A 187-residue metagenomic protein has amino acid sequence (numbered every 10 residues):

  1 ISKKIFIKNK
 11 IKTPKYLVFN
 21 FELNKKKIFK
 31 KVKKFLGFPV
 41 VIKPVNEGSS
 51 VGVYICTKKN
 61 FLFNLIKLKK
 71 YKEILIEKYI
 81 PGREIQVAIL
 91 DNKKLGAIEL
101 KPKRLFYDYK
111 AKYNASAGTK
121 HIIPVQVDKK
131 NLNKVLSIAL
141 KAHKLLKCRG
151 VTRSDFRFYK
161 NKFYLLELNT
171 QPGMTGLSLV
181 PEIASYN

Functional and structural regions predicted by a protein language model:
I1-G82: Active-site nucleotide/adenylate-binding loops and adjacent lid/helix of ATP-dependent enzymes
K10, D128-N187: ATP-dependent carboxylate activation and anion-phosphoryl transfer catalytic cores that bind Mg-ATP to form
I11, G37, K70, P102 (+2 more regions): Generic secondary-structure signature for well-ordered alpha-helical cores
F21, P102-K103, Q171-G173: A short acidic/small-residue loop/turn micro-motif
P44-N46, A115-S116, G176: Short, flexible turn/loop "capping" segments at secondary-structure junctions
S50, T119-I122, G176-V180: Short small-residue beta-strand/loop micro-motif enriched in glycine and branched aliphatics
T57-K134, F158-Y164: Phosphate-binding site of ATP-dependent enzymes
